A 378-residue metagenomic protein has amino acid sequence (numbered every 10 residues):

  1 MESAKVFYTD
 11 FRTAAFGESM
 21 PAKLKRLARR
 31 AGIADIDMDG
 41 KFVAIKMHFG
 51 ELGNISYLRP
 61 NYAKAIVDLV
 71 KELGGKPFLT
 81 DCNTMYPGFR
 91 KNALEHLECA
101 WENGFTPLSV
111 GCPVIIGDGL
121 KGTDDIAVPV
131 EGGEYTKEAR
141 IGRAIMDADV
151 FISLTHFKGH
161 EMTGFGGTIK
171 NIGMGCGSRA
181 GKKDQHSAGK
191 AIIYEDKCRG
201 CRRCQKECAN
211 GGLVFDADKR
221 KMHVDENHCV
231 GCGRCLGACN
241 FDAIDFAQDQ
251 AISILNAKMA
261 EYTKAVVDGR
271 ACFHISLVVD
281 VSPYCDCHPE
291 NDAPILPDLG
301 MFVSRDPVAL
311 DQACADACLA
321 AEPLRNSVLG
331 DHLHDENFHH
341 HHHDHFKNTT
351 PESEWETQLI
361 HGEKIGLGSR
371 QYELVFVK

Functional and structural regions predicted by a protein language model:
E2-N54, L58-Y62, L73-D81, Y86-K378: Extended, low-polarity segments enriched in aliphatic/aromatic residues
V67-D68: Terminal amphipathic helices with adjacent charged low-complexity linkers/tails
